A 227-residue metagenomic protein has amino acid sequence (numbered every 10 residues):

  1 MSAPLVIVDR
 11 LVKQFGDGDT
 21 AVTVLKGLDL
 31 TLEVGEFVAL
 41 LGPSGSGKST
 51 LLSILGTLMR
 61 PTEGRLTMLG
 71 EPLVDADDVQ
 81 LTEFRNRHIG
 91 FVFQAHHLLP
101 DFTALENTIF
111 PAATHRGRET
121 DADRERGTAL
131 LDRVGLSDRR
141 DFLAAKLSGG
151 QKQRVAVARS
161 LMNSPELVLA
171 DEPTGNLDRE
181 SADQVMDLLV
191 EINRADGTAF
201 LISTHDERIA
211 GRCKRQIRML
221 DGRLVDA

Functional and structural regions predicted by a protein language model:
P4-R212, Q216-M219: ABC family nucleotide-binding domain
D221-A227: Conserved switch/coupling elements of ABC/ABC-like ATPase nucleotide-binding domains
